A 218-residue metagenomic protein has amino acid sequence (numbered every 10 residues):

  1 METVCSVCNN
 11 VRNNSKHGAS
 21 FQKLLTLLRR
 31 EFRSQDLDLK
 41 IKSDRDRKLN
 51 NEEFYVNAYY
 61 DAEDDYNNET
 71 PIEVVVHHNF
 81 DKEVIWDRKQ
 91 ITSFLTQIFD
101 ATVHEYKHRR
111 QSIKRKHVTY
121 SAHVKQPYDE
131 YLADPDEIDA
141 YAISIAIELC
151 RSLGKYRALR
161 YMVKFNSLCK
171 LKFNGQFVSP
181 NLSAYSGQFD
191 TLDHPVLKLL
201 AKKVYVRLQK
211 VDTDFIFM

Functional and structural regions predicted by a protein language model:
C5-C8: Hydrophobic/basic alpha-helical segments
N14-D38: Zn2+-dependent metallopeptidase catalytic core
R29-A62: Amphipathic, interaction-prone secondary-structure segments
E52-T96: Active-site scaffold of zinc-dependent metalloenzymes
T96, S112-I138: Post-HEXXH active-site segment of zinc metalloproteases
D100-I113, A140: Active-site recognition of the HExxH zinc-binding catalytic motif
H108, S112-K116, A146-L149: Glycine-rich, acidic and aromatic/proline-enriched surface loops and short helix-turn segments that act as binding
E130-A133, S144-M218: Long, well-structured alpha-helical subdomains associated with metal-dependent extracellular/ecto-lumenal hydrolases
